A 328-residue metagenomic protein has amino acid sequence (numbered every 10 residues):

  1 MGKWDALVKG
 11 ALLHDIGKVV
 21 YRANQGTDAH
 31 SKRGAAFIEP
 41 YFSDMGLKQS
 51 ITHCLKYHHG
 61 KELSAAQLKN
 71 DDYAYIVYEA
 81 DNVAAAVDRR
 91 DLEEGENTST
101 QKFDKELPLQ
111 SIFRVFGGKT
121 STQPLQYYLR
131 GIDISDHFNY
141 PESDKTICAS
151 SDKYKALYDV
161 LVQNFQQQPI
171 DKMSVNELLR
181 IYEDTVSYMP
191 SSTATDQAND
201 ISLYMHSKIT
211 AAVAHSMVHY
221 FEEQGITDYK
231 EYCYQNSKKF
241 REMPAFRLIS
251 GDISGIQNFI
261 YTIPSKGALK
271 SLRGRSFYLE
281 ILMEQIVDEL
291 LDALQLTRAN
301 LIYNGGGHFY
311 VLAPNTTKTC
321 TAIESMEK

Functional and structural regions predicted by a protein language model:
M1-L7, R33-G46, I201-N236: Alpha-helical phosphate/pyrophosphate-handling elements in metalloenzyme active cores
M1-S135, M189-T193, M205, R241 (+1 more regions): Divalent metal-dependent catalytic cores for phosphoryl transfer on phosphate-bearing substrates
R130-D196: Extended, charge-enriched "interface" segments that sit outside catalytic cores
P244-F246: Conserved catalytic motifs of the protein kinase core domain
I249-N258: Catalytic-site or vestigial catalytic-site microsegments of nucleotide-handling domains
K266-L294: Surface-exposed, low-hydrophobicity interaction/linker segments
V287-V311, K328: Conserved helix-loop-beta segment at the catalytic/binding core of cyclic-nucleotide signaling proteins
A313-A322: Helix N-cap motif at beta-to-alpha junctions
